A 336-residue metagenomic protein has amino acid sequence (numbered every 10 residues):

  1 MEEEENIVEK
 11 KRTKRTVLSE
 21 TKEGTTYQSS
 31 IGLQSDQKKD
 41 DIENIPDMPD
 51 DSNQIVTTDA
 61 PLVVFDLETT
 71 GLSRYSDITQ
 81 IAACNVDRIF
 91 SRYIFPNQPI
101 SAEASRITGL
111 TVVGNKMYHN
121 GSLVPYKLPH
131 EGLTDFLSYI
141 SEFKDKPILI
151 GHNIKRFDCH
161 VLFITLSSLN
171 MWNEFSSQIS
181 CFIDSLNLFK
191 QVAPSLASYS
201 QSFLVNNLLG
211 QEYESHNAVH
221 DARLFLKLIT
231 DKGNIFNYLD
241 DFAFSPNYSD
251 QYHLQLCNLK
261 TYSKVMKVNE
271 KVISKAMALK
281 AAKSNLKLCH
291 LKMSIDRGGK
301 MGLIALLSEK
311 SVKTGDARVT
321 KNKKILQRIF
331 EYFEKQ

Functional and structural regions predicted by a protein language model:
M1-T79, C84-I89, V113-Q336: DEDD superfamily 3′-5′ metal-dependent exonuclease/proofreading module
I89-M117: Short, surface-exposed acidic-centric catalytic microdomains
